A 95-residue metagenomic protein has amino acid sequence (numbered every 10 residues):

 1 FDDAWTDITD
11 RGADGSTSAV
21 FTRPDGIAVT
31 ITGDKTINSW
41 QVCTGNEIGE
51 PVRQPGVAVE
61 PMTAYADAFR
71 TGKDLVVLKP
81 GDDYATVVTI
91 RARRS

Functional and structural regions predicted by a protein language model:
F1-T36: Active-site/ligand-binding surface loops and adjacent short beta/alpha elements that line catalytic pockets across
A13, P55, D82-Y84: Residue-level preference for beta-strand/loop junctions
T17-A19, V57, T86: Hydrophobic residues positioned within well-ordered beta-strands of beta-sheet architectures
T22-P61, A66: Glycine-rich active-site loops that engage anionic ligands at enzyme catalytic sites
V77-R94: Short Pro-Gly-centered flexible turn/kink motifs
